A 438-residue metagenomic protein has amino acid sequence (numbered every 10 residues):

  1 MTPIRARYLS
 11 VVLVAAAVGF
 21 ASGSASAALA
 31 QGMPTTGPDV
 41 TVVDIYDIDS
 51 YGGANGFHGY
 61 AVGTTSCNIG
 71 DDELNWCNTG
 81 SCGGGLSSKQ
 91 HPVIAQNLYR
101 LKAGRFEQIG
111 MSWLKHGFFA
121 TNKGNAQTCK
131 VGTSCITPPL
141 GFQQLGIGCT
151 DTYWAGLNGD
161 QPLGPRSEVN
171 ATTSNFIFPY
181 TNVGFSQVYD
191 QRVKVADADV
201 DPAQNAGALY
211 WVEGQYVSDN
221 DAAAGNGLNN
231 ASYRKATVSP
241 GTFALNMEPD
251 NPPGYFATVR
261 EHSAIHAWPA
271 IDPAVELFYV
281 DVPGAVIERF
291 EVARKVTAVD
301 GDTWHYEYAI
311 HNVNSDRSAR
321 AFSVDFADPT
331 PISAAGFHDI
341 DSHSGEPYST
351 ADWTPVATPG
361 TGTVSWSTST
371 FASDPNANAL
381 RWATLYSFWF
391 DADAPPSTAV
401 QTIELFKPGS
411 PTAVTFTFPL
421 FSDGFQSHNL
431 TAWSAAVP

Functional and structural regions predicted by a protein language model:
S10-S24: Bacterial N-terminal signal peptides
F20-A61, W211, L228-H266, P419-P438: Boundary/junction segments of secreted and surface-exposed precursor proteins
T36-S239: Solvent-exposed N-terminal domain segments of exported/luminal and surface proteins
F176-T181, G345-L385: Extracellular adhesion/glycan-binding regions together with long Ser/Thr- and acidic-residue-rich low-complexity tracts
V183-Q204, S367-T398: Low-complexity, intrinsically disordered segments enriched in Ser/Thr together with acidic residues
D250-G301: Low-complexity, acidic Ser/Thr/Pro/Gly-rich terminal tails and inter-domain linkers that flank the onset of structured
R294, A298-D316: Short beta-strand elements of extracellular/lumenal beta-sandwich folds
A321-T350: Solvent-exposed beta-hairpin/edge-strand motifs
